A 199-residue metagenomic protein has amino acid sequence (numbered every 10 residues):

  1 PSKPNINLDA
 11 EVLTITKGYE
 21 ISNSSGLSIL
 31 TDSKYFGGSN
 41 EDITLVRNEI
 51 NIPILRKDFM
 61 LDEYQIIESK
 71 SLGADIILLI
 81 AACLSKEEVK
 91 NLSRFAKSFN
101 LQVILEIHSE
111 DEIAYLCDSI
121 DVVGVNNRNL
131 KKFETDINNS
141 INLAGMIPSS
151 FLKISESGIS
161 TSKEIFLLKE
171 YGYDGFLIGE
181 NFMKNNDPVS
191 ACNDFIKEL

Functional and structural regions predicted by a protein language model:
P1-I54, L61-Y64, K86, F95-V122 (+5 more regions): Conserved N-terminal beta1-alpha1 strand-loop-helix module at the mouth
K57-D58, G73: Alpha-helical hinge/cap motifs
I66-C83, V89, S93: A short alpha/beta connector and helix-capping loop motif
S69, V123, G179: Residue-level signal for inorganic ion chemistry
A74, G172-Y173: As written
